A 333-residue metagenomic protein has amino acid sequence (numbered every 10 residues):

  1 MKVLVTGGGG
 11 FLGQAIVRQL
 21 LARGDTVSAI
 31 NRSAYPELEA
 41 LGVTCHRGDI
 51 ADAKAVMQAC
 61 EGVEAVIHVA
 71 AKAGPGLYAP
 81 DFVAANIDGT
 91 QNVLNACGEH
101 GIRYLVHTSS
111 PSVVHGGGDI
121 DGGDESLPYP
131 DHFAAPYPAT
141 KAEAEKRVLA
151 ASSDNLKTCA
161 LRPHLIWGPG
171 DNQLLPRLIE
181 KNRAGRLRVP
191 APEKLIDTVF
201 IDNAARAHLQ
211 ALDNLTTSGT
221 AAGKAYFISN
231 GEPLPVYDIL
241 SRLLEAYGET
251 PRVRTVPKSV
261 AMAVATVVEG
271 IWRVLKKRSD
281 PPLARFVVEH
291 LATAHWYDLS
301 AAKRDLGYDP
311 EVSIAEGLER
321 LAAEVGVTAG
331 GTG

Functional and structural regions predicted by a protein language model:
V3-R23: N-terminal Rossmann NAD(P)H-binding glycine-rich loop of SDR-like oxidoreductase domains
Y35-E39, V43-D88, A96, G116: NAD(P)H-binding glycine-rich loop region in Rossmannoid oxidoreductase-like domains and their noncatalytic homologs
D88, N92-P136: Conserved Rossmann-fold NAD(P)-dependent oxidoreductase catalytic core, especially the SDR/UDP-sugar
P128-D131, E180-N203, Q210-A211, L215-A222 (+1 more regions): A conserved pocket-lining segment of Rossmann-fold NAD(P)-dependent short-chain dehydrogenase/reductase
H132-C159: Active-site Tyr-X1-5-Lys
A142, N155-L156, W167-R177, Q210-Y226 (+2 more regions): Glycine/proline-rich active-site loop of Rossmann-fold NAD(P)-dependent oxidoreductases
N214-P281, A315, E319-A322, G331: Mid/C-terminal beta-alpha module of Rossmann-like enzyme folds, strongest in SDR-family dehydrogenases/epimerases
Y297-D305, D309-G333: Amphipathic terminal alpha-helices
